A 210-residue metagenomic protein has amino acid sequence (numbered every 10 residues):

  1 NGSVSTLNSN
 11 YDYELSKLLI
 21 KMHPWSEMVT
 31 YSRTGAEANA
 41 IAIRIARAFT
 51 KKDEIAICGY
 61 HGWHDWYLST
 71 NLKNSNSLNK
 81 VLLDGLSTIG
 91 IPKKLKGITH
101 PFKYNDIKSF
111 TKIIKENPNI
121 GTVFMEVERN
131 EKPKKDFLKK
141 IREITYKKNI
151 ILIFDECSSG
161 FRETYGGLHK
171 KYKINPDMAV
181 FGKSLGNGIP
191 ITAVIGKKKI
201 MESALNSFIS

Functional and structural regions predicted by a protein language model:
N1-S210: Conserved N-terminal phosphate-binding loop of PLP-dependent enzymes in the Aspartate aminotransferase
